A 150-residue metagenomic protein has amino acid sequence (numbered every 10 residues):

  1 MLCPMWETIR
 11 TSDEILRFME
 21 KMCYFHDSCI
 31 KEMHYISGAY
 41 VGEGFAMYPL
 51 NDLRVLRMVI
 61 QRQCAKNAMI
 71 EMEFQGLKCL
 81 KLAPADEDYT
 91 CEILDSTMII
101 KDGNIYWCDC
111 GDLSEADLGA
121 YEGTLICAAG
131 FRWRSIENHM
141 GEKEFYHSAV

Functional and structural regions predicted by a protein language model:
M1-V150: Surface-exposed, interaction-prone regions used to assemble/regulate multi-protein complexes
